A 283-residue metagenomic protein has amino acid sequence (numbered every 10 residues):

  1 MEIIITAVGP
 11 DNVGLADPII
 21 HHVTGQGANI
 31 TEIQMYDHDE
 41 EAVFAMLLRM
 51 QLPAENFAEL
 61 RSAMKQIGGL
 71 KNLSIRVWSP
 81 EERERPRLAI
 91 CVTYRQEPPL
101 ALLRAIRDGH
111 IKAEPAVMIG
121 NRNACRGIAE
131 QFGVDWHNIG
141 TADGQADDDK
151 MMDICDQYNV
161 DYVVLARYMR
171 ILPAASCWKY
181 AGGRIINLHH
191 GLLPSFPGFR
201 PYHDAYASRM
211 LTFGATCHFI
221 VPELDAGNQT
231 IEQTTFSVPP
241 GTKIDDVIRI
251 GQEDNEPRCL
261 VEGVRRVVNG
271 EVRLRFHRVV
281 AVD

Functional and structural regions predicted by a protein language model:
M1-P86: A conserved regulatory-domain signal marking ACT and ACT-like small-molecule sensing domains and adjacent regulatory
V8, A89-T93, I119: Short hydrophobic segments within beta-strands
I30, I75, D135-W136, Y162 (+2 more regions): Hydrophobic beta-strand scaffold residues
E82-A101: Short, low-order "capping/linker" segments at domain edges
D108-A113, W178-A181: Short, conserved loop/helix-junction motifs that constitute active-site signature segments in enzyme catalytic cores
A113-A124: Short internal beta-strands
R122, D143, D147-D149, Y158-D283: Donor/substrate-binding cores of folate-linked one-carbon enzymes
E130-Y158: Adenosine-nucleotide cofactor-binding segment
